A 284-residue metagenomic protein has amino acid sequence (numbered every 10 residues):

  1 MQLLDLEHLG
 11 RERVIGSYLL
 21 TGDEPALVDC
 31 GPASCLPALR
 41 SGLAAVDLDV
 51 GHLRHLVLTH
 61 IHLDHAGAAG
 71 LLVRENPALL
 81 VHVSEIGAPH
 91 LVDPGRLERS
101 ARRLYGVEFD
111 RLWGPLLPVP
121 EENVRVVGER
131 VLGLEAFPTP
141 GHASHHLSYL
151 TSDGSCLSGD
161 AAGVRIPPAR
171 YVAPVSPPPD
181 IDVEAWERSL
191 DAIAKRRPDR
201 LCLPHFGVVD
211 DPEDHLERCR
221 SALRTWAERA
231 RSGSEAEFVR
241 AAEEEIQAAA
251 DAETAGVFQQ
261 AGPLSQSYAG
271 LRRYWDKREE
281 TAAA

Functional and structural regions predicted by a protein language model:
M1-V46, V50-H52, Y149-D160: Conserved beta-strand hairpin/beta-sheet module of binuclear metal-dependent hydrolase folds, prominently
P32-S34, E135-P138, S144-E213: Metallo-beta-lactamase
H52-D64: Metallo-beta-lactamase
H55, H82-P94: A short, structured active-site edge motif that brings together acidic residues
G67-N76: Metal-dependent catalytic neighborhoods of phosphoester/phosphodiester hydrolases
H90-F137, L190-D191: Metallo-beta-lactamase
D211-S221: Histidine/acidic-residue-rich catalytic or RNA/ligand-binding cores of hydrolases and nuclease-related proteins
R229-A284: C-terminal regulatory/interaction regions
